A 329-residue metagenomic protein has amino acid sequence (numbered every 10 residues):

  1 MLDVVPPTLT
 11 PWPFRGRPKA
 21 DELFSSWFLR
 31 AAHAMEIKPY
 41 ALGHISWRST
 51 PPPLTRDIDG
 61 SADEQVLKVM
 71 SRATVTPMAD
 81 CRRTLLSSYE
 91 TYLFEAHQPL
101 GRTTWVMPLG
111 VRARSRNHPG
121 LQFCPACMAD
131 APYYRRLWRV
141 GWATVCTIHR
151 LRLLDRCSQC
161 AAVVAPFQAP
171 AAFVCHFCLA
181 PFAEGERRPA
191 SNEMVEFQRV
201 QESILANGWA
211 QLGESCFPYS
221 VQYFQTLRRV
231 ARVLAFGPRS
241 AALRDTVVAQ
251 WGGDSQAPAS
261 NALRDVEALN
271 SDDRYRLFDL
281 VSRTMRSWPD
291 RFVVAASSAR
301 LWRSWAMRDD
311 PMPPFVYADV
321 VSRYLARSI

Functional and structural regions predicted by a protein language model:
M1-I329: Basic, alpha-helical nucleic-acid-binding regions used in initiation and control of genome expression
